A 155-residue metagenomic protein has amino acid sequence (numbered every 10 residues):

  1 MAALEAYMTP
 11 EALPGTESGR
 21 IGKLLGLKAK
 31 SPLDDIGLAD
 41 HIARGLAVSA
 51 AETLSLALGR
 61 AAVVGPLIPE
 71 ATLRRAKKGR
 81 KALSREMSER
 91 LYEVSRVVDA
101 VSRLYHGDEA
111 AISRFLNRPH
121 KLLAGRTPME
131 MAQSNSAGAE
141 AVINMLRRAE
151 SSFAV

Functional and structural regions predicted by a protein language model:
M1-V155: Non-transmembrane "mature" sequence context
